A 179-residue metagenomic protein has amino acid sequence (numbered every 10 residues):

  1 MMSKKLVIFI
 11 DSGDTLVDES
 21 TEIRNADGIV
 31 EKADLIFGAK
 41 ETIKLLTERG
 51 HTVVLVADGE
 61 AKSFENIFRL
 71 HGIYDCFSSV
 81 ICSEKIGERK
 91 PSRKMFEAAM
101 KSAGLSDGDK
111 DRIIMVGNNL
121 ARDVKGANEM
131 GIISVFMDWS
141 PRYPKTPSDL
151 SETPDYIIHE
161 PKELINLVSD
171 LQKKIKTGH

Functional and structural regions predicted by a protein language model:
M1-A26, E31-T47, H51-H179: Asp-based, Mg2+/Mn2+-dependent phosphohydrolase catalytic module
